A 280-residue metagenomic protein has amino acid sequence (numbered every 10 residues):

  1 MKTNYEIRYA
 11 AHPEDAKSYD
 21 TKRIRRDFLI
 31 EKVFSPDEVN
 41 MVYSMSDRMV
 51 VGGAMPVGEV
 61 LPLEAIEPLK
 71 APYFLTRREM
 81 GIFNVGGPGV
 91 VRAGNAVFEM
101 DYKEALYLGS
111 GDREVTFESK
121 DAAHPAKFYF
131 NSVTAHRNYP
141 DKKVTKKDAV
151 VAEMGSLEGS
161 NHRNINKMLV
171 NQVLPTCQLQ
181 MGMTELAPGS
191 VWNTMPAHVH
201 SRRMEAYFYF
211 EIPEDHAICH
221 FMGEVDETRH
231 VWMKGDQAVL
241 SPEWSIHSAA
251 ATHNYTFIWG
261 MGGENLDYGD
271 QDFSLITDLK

Functional and structural regions predicted by a protein language model:
M1-I66, K70-A71, L75, E79-M80 (+2 more regions): Hydrophobic, proline/glycine-rich low-complexity stretches
P36-P68, H162-E205: A short glycine-rich, His/Asp/Glu-containing loop-to-beta-strand
Y43-L61, L69-A96, M195-Q237: Glycine- and acidic-residue-biased ligand/ion/polar-headgroup-sensing regions
G86-T134: Acidic, low-complexity central loop/insert segments
G94, Y139-V144, L179-Q180, V191-A197 (+1 more regions): A short secondary-structure junction signal
M100-K120, W232-H253, G260-G262: Conserved metal-binding segment of the jelly-roll/cupin
A122-R163, I258-K280: Double-stranded beta-helix
E153-G182, A187, A206-V231: Double-stranded beta-helix
